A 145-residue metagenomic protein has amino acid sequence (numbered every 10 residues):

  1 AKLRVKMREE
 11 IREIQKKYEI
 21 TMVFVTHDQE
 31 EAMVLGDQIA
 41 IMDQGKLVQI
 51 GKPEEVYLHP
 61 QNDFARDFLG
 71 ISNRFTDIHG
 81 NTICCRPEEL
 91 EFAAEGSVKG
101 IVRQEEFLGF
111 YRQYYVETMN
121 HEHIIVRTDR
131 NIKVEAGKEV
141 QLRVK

Functional and structural regions predicted by a protein language model:
A1-Q61: ABC ATPase nucleotide-binding domains
E9, D77, G100-R103: Small-residue-enriched segments and motifs
Q38, R74-F75, H79, V98 (+1 more regions): Structural detector for hydrophobic anchor residues on beta-strands
K52, F64, I101-R103: Residues located in well-ordered beta-strands
P53, S72, Y111: Gly/Ser/Thr-rich beta-alpha loop segments that engage phosphate groups in nucleotides
L58-G80: C-terminal boundary and immediately downstream tail of ABC-type ATPase nucleotide-binding domains
T82-K145: Non-catalytic connector elements of ABC transporters
